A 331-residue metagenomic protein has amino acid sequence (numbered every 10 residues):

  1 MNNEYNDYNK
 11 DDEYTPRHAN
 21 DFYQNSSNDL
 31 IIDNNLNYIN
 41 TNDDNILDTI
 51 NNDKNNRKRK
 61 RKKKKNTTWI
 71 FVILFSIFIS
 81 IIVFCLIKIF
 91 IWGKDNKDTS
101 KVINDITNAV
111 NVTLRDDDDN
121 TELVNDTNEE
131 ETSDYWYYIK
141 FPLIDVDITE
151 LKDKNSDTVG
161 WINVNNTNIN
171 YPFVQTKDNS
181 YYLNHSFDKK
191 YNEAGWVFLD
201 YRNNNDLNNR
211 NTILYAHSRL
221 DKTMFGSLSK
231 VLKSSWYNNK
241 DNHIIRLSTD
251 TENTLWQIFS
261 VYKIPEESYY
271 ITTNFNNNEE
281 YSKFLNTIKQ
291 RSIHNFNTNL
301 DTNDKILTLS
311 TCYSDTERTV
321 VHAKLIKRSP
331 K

Functional and structural regions predicted by a protein language model:
M1-K58: N-terminal targeting leaders characterized by basic, low-complexity, disordered sequences that direct proteins
N3, D29, K62, W69 (+2 more regions): N-terminal leader/presequence segments that precede the conserved core
I32, N40, L47, N51 (+4 more regions): N-terminal non-cleavable signal-anchor helices
N40, D44-N51, K62, D301 (+3 more regions): C-terminal accessory segment of soluble enzyme catalytic cores
R61-F78: N-terminal Sec-pathway targeting helices
S76-L86: Hydrophobic alpha-helical transmembrane segments of multipass integral membrane proteins
F84-K331: Solvent-exposed, non-transmembrane regions of membrane-associated and secreted proteins
